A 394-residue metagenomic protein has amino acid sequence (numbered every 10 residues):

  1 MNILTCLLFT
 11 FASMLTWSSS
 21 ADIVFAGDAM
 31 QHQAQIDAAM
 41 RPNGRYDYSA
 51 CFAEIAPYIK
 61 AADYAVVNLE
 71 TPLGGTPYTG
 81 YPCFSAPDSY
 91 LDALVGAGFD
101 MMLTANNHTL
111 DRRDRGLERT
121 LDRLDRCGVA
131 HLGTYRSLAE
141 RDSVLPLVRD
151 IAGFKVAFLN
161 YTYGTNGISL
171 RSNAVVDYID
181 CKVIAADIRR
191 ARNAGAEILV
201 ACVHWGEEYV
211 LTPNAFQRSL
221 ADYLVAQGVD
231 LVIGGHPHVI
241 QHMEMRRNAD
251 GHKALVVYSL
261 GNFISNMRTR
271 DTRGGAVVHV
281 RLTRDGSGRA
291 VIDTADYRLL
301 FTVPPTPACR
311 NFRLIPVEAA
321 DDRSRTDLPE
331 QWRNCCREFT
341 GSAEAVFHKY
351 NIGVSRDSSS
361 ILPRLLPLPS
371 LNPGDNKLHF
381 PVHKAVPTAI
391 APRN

Functional and structural regions predicted by a protein language model:
T5-M14: Bacterial N-terminal signal peptides
W17-N394: Acidic, metal/ion-coordinating pockets
